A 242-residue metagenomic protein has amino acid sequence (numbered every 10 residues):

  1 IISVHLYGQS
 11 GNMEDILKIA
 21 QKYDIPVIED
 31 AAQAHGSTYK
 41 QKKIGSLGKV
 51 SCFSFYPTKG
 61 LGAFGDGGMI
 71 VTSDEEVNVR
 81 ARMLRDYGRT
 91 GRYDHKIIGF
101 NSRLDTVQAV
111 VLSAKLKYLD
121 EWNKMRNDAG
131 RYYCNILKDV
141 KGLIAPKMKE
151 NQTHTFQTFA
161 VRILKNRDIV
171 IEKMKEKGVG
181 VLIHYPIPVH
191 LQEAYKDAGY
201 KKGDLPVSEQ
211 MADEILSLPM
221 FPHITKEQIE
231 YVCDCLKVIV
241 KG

Functional and structural regions predicted by a protein language model:
I1-A63, M69-V71, S217, F221: Active-site phosphate-binding strand-loop segment of PLP-dependent enzymes
I1-V4, Q9, M13-D15, K22 (+2 more regions): PLP-dependent aminotransferase class I/II
L61-G65, Q152-T155: Short glycine-enriched loop/turn motifs at secondary-structure junctions
G65-D66, V107: A conserved catalytic-core signature of glycosyltransferases
